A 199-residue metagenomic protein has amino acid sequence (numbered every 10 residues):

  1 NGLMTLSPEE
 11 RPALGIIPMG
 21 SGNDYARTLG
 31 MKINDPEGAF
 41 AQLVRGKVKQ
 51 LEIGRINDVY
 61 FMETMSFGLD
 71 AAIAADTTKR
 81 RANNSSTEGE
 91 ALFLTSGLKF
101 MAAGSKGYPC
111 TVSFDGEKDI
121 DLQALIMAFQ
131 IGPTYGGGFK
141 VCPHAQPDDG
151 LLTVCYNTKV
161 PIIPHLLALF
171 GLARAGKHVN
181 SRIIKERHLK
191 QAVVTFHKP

Functional and structural regions predicted by a protein language model:
N1: Glycine-rich N-terminal segment of FAD-binding domains in flavoprotein oxidoreductases, spanning the beta-loop-helix
M4-L125: Catalytic core of DAGKc-family lipid kinases
N57-D58, D149, K198: Residue-level signal for tight coil/turn positions that link beta-strands
S66, D70, A128-C142: Glycine-rich phosphate/pyrophosphate-binding beta-alpha loops
R81-L92, G137, P143-P164: Gly/Ser/Thr-rich active-site loops/lids in small-molecule metabolic enzymes that frequently grip phosphoryl groups
K106-Y108, Q123-L125, D148-L152, K190-A192: A generic structural signal for short beta-strands and their flanking turns/coil linkers
T111-S113, A128-Q130, T153-N157: Short, conserved beta-strand edge motifs with alternating hydrophobic and charged residues
F114-E117, D121, Q146, Y156-P199: ATP/nucleoside-binding phosphotransfer catalytic cores, i.e., glycine-rich phosphate-binding loops
